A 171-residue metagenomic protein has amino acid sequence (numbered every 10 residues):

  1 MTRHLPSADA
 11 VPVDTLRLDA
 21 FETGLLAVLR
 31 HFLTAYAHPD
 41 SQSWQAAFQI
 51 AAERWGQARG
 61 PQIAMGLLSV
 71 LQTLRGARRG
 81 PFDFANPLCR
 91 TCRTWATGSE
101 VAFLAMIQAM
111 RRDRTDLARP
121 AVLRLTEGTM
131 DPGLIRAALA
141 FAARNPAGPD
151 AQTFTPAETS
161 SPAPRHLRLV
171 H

Functional and structural regions predicted by a protein language model:
M1-L104, Q108-H171: Polar/charged low-complexity regulatory segments
